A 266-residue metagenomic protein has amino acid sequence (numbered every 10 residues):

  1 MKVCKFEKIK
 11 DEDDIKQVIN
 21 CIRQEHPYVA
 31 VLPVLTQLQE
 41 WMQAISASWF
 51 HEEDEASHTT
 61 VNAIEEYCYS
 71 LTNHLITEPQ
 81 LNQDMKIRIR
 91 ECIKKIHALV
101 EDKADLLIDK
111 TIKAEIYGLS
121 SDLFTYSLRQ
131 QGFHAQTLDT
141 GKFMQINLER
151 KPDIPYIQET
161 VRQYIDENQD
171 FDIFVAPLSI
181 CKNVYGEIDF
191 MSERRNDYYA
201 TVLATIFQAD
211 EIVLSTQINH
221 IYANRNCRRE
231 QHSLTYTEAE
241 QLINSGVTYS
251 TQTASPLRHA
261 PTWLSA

Functional and structural regions predicted by a protein language model:
M1-S255: Nucleotide/pyrophosphate-binding catalytic subdomain
S255-A266: Structural signature of the thiamine diphosphate
